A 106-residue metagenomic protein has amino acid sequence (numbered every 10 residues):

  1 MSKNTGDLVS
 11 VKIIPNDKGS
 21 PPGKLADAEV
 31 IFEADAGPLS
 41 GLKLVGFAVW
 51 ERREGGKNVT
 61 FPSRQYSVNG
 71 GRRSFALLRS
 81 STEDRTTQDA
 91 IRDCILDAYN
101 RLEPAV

Functional and structural regions predicted by a protein language model:
M1-V106: Single-stranded nucleic acid-binding surfaces, predominantly the OB-fold ssDNA-binding core
